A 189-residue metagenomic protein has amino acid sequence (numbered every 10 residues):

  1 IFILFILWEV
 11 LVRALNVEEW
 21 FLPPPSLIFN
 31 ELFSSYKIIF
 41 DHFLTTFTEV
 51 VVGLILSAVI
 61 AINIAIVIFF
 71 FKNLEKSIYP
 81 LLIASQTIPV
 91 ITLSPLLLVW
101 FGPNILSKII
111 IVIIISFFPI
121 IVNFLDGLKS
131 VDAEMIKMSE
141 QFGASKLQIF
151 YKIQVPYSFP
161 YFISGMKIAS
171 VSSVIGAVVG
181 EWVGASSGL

Functional and structural regions predicted by a protein language model:
I1-V12: N-terminal signal-anchor/first transmembrane alpha helix
A14-L56: Periplasmic/extracellular loop-to-transmembrane helix junction in inner-membrane transport proteins
L32, I39-F43, F47, S77-A84 (+4 more regions): Hydrophobic alpha-helical elements at and bordering transmembrane segments of multi-pass membrane proteins
V52-L82, V99: Transmembrane-helix boundary motif in ABC transporter permease subunits
I83-P119, D126-G127: Generic hydrophobic transmembrane alpha-helix motif, especially the helices
V99-W100, L128, I175-L189: Glycine-rich helix-loop "coupling/hinge" segments at transmembrane-helix boundaries in multipass transporters
I110, I114, L147-G180: Transmembrane alpha-helices
L128-S158: Short helix-to-coil transition segments within interhelical loops that connect adjacent transmembrane helices
